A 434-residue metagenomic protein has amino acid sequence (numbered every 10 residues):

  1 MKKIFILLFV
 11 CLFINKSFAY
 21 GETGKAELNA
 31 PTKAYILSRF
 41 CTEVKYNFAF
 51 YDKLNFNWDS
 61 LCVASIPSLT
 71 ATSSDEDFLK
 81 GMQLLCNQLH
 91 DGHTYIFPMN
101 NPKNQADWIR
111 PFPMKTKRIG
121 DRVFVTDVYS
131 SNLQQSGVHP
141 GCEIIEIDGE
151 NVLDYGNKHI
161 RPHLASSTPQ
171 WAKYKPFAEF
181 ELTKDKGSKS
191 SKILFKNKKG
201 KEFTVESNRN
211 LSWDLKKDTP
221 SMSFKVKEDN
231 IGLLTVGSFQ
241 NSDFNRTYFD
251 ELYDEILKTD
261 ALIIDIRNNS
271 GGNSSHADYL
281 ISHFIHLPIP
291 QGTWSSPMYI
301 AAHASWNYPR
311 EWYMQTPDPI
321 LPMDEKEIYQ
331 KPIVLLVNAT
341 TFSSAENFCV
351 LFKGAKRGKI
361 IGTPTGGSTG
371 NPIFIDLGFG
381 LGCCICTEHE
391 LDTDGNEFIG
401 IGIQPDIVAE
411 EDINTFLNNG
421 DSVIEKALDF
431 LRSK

Functional and structural regions predicted by a protein language model:
M1-T23: Bacterial Sec-dependent N-terminal signal peptides
A19-A261, I266-G271, S275-S282, H286-S295 (+6 more regions): Flexible, low-complexity junctional segments that flank or bridge functional domains
L153, G292, Y299, S343 (+2 more regions): Short gly/pro/ser/thr-enriched loop/turn and capping motifs at secondary-structure boundaries
K258-I263, I328-V334, A355-K356: Short, surface-exposed connector motifs at secondary-structure boundaries
G271-P332, G370-I373, T387-E388, E397-F398: Gly/Ser/Thr-rich loop/hinge elements
P332-G354, K359-G366: Extended C-terminal subregions enriched in glycine
K353-A355, I360-L377, C383, P405: C-terminal soluble interaction/assembly domains
E390-F416: Active-site rim recognition segments
